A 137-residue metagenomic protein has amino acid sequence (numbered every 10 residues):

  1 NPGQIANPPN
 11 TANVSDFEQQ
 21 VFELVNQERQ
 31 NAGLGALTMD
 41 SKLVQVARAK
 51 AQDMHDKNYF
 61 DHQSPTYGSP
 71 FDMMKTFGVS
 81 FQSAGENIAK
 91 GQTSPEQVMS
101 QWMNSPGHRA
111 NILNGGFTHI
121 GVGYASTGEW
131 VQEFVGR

Functional and structural regions predicted by a protein language model:
N1-A49, F117-H119, G123-R137: N-terminal targeting leaders of exported, membrane, and organelle-targeted proteins
R29-N31, G35, F71, S80 (+1 more regions): Short, functionally important structural connectors and interaction interfaces within domains
G35, F60, S80, H108-R109 (+1 more regions): A general structural signal for well-ordered secondary-structure junctions
D40, S64, W102: Active-site-adjacent beta-strand anchor residues
Q45-T93, I112: Short, surface-exposed glycine/acidic/tryptophan-bearing loops
K90-R137: Disulfide-stabilized extracellular recognition modules
